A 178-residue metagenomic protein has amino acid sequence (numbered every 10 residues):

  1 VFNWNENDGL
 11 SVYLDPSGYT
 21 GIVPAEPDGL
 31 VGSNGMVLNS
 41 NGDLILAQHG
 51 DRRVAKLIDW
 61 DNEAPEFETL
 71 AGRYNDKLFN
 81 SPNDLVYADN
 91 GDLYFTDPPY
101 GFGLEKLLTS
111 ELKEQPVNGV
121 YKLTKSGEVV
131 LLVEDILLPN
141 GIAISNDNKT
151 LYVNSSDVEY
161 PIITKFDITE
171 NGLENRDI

Functional and structural regions predicted by a protein language model:
V1-I178: Sequence-structural signature of mature extracellular/luminal beta-sheet repeat domains, prominently beta-propellers
